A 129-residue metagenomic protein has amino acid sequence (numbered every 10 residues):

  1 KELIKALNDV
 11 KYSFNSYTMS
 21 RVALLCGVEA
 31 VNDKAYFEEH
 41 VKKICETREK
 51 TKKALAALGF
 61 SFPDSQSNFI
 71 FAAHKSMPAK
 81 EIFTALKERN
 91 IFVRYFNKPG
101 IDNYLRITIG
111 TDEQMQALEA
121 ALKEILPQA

Functional and structural regions predicted by a protein language model:
K1-L55, S61-P63: PLP-dependent aminotransferase class I/II
E2, A35, M77-P78, E113: A generic structural signal for alpha-helix starts
A6, C26, A73, E81 (+1 more regions): Phosphate- and divalent-cation-binding pockets in alpha/beta enzyme and binding domains that engage nucleotide-derived
S20, N68, P99: Residue-level "edge-of-site" marker
A35, E81, D102: Residues that form or flank phosphate/diphosphate-binding pockets in enzymes that use nucleotide phosphates
I44-C45, A56-R89, L105: Conserved PLP-binding catalytic core of the aspartate aminotransferase-like
T84-R94, K98-A129: PLP-dependent enzyme catalytic core of the Aspartate aminotransferase-like
